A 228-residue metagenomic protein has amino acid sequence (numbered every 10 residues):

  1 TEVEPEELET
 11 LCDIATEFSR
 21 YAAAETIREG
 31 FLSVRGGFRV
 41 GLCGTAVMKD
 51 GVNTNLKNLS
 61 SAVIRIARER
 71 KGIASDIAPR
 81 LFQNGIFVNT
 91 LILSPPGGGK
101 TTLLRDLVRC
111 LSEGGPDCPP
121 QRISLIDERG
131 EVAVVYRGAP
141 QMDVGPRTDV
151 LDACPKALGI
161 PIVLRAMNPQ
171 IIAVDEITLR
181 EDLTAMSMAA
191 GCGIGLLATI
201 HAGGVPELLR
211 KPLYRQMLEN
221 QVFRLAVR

Functional and structural regions predicted by a protein language model:
T1-G36, E113: N-terminal accessory targeting/assembly segments
R20-F87: P-loop NTP-binding catalytic core
K71-S75, V150-L158, I177: A general structural motif
I73-E128: P-loop NTPase nucleotide-binding module
Q83-G85, P95-P96, E113-C118, P140-D143 (+3 more regions): Conserved catalytic network of the ASCE P-loop NTPase/AAA+ motor domain
S112-P161: P-loop NTPase switch/communication element
Y136-A139, V144-D152, L209-R228: C-terminal lobe/lid and adjacent interdomain/linker elements of RecA-like ASCE P-loop ATPase modules
M167-A226: Conserved P-loop NTPase nucleotide-binding/switch module
